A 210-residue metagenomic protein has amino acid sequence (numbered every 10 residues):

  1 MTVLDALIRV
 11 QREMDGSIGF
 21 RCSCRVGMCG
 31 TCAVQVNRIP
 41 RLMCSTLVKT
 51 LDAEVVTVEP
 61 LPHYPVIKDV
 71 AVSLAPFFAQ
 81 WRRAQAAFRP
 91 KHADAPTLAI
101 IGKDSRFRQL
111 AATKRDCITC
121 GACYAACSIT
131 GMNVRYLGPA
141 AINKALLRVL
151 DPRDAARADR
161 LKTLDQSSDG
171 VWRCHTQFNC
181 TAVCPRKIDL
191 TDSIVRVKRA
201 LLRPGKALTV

Functional and structural regions predicted by a protein language model:
M1-E13, E59-V210: Ferredoxin-type iron-sulfur electron-transfer modules in oxidoreductases and energy-metabolism complexes
D15-R21: Active-site phosphate-binding and catalytic loops of NTP-dependent enzymes
C24-A33: Short, structured protein-protein interaction patches enriched in aromatics and acidic/basic residues, typified by
A33-V34, C127: Short beta-strand scaffold segments in enzyme catalytic cores
Q35-I39: Short strand-turn-strand beta-turns centered on an Asx-Gly dipeptide
P40-D52: Structured interaction patches on ligand/partner-binding surfaces of diverse proteins
L42, E54-T57, K68: Hydrophobic, ordered structural segments
V48, V55-P60: Aromatic- and Lys/Arg-enriched surface recognition patch
